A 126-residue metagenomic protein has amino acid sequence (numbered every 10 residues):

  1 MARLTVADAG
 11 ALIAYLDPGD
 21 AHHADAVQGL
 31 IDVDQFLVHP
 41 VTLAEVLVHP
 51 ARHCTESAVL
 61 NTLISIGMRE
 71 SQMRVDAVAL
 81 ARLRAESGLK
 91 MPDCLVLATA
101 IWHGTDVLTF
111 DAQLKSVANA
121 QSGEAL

Functional and structural regions predicted by a protein language model:
M1-V38, H49-N61, L126: Short, well-structured N-terminal submotif of metal-dependent ribonuclease cores
A2-L4, R69, L97, I101-L126: Acidic, PIN/NYN-like endoribonuclease modules and their adjacent C-terminal/linker elements
A7, V38, S71, M91-C94 (+1 more regions): Short beta-strand scaffold positions
A11-L12, T42, D76, L95-V96 (+1 more regions): Alpha-helix capping/helix-boundary segments
I13, L47, A81, A98: A cross-family signal for key residues in well-ordered alpha-helices that form functional helical elements
P18, E45, I64-E86: Acidic catalytic patch
P50, S71, L83, N119-S122: Short secondary-structure transition/capping segments
